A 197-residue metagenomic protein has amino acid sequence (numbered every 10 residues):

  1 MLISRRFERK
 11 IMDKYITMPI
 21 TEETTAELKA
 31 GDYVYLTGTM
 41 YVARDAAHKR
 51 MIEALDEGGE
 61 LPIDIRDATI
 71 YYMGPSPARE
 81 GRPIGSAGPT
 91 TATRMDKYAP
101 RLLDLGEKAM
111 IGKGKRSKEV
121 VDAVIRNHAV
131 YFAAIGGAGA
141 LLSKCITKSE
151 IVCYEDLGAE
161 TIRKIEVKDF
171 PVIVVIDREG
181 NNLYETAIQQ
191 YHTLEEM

Functional and structural regions predicted by a protein language model:
M1-I11: Short, Lys/Arg-enriched N-terminal segments with co-localized hydrophobic residues within the first ~10-30 amino acids
M12-I20: Short, structured beta-strand/loop micro-motifs enriched in basic residues and often containing a Trp
V42-A43, A47-F170: Feature captures the catalytic cores and cofactor-binding loops of soluble hydro-lyases/lyases that act on carboxylate
A99, V175-M197: Active-site/ligand-binding-proximal alpha/beta "capping" segment
